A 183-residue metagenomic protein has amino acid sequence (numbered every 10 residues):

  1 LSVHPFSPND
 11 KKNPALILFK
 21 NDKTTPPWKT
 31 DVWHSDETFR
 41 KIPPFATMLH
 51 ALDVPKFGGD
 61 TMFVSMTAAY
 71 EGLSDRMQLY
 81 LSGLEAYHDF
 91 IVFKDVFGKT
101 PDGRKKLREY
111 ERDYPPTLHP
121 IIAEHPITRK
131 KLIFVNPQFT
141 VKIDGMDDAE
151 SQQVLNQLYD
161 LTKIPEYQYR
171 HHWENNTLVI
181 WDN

Functional and structural regions predicted by a protein language model:
L1-L178: Non-heme Fe(II) oxygenase catalytic core, chiefly the N-lobe of the double-stranded beta-helix
